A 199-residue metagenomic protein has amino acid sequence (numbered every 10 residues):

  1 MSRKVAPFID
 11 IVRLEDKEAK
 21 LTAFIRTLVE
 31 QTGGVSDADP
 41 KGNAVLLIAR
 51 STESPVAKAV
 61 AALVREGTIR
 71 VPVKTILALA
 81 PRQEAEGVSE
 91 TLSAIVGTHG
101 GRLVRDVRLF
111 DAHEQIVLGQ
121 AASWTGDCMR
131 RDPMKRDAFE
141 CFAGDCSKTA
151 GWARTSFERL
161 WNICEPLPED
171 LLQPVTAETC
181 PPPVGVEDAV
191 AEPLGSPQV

Functional and structural regions predicted by a protein language model:
S2-A44, I48-V199: PLD/PLD-like phosphodiesterase catalytic module centered on the HKD motif
